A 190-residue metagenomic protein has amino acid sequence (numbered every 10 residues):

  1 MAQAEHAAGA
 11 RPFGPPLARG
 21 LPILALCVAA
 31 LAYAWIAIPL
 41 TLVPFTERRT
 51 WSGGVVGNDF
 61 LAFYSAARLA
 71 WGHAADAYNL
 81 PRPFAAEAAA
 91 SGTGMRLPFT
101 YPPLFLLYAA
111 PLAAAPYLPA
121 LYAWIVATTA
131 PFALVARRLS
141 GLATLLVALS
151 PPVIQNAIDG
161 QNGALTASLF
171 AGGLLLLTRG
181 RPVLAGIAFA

Functional and structural regions predicted by a protein language model:
M1-P16: Short, Lys/Arg-rich, polar N-terminal cytosolic tail immediately upstream of the first transmembrane signal-anchor
P12-T129, A133-A136: TM-lumen/periplasm interface segments of multi-pass membrane proteins, especially the first transmembrane helix
L112, A120-W124, V153-L165: Membrane-embedded glycan-lipid processing machinery
V126-A130, L149, S168, G172: Generic alpha-helical transmembrane segments of integral inner-membrane proteins, especially permease/transport modules
L134, V153-N156, L165-P182: Specific aromatic-rich, kink-prone transmembrane helix
A136-L142: Membrane-interface helix-loop-helix junctions at transmembrane boundaries of multi-pass membrane enzymes, predominantly
L142-V153, A157: Transmembrane and membrane-interface helices of multi-pass, inner-membrane envelope-modifying transferases
V183-A190: Membrane-interface alpha helices of multi-pass inner-membrane proteins
